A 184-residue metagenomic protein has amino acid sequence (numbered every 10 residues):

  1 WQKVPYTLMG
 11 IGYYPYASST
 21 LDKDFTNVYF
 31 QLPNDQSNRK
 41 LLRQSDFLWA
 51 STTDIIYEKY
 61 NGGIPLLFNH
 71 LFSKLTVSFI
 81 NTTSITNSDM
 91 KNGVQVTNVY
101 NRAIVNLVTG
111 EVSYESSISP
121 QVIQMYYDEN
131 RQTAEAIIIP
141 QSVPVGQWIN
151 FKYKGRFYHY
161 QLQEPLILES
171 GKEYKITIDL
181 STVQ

Functional and structural regions predicted by a protein language model:
W1-D89, A134, E169-K172, T182: Short, low-hydrophobicity acidic/polar segments
T7-P15, P144-Y153: Short, aromatic- and glycine-rich surface loops/edge beta-strands on solvent-exposed regions
T26-N27, F157-L166: Edge beta-strands of extracellular beta-sandwich domains
W49, D54-G63, L67-I137, S142-W148: Short helix-loop boundary/capping segments
V143-P144, Q163-E169: A short, sequence-level motif marking secondary-structure junctions
V145-I149, F157-H159, Q184: Structural boundary micro-motifs
